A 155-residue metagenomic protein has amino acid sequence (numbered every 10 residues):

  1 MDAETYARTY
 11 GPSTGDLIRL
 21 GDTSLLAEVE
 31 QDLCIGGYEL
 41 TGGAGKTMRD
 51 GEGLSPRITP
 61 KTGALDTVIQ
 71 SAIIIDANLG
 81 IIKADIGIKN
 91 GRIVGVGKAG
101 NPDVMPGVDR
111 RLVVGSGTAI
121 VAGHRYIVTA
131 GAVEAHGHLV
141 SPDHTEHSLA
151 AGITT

Functional and structural regions predicted by a protein language model:
M1, G15-D16, D66, D85: Intrinsically disordered, low-complexity serine/threonine-rich segments
M1-S13: Intrinsically disordered, low-structural-confidence terminal and linker regions
G15-D22, A27-C34, K46: Non-catalytic terminal extensions of PLP-dependent enzymes
D32-T67, I74-T129: Histidine-rich, glycine-flanked metal-binding segment
A72, G91, H136-H138, G152: Conserved structural-core and active-site-/substrate-pathway-adjacent residues in large, well-folded domains of enzymes
Y126-H147: Di-metal (Zn2+ and/or Mg2+/Mn2+) metal-binding site signature of metallo-dependent hydrolases with the MBL/beta-CASP
H147-T155: Divalent metal-dependent hydrolysis catalytic cores, especially in the metallo-beta-lactamase
